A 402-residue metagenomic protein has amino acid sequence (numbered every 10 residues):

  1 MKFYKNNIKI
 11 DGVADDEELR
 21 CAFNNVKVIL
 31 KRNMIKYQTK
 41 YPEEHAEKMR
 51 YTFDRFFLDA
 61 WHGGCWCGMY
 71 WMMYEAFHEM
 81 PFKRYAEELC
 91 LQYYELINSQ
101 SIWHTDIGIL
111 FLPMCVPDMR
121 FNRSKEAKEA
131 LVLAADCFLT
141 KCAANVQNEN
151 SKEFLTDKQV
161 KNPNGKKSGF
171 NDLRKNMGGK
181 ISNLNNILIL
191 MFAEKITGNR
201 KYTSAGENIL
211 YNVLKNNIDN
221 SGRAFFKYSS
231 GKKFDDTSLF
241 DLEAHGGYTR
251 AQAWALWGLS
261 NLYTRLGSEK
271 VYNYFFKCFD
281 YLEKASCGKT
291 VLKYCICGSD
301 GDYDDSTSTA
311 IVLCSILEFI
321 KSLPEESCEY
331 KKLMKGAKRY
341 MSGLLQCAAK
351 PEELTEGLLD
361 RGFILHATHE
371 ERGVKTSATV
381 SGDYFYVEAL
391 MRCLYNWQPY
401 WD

Functional and structural regions predicted by a protein language model:
M1-D402: Glycan-recognition and catalytic cores of secretory/periplasmic carbohydrate-active enzymes
